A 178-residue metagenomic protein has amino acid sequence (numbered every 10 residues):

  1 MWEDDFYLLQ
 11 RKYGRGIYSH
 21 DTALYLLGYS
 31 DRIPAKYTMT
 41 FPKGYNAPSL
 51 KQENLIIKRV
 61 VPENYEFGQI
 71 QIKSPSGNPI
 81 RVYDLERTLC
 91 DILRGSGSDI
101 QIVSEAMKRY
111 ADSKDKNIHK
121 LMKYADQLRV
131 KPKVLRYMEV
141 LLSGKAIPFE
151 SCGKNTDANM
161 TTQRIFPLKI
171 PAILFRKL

Functional and structural regions predicted by a protein language model:
M1-G153: Nucleic-acid-binding surface
N155-N159: Intrinsic-disorder-associated, low-complexity terminal segments enriched in Asp/Asn/His/Tyr and depleted of Lys/Arg
P171-I173: Intrinsic disorder/low-complexity segments in short proteins, especially the signal peptide and propeptide regions
